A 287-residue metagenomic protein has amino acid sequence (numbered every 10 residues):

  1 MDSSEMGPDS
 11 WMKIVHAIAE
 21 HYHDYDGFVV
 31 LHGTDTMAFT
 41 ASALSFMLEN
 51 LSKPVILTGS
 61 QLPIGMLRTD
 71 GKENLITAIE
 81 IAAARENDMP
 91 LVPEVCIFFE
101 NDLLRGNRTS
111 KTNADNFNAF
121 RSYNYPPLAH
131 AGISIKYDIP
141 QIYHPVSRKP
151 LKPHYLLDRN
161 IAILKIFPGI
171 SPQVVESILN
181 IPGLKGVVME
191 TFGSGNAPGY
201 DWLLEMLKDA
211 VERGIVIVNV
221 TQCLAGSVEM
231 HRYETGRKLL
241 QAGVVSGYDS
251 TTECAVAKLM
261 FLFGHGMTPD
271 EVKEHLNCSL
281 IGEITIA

Functional and structural regions predicted by a protein language model:
M1-A19, E205: ATP/NTP phosphate-donor binding region
H23-G27, N50-P54, P90-E94, E100 (+3 more regions): Short coil/turn connectors at secondary-structure junctions
V30-H32, I56-G59, P93-E100, K165 (+2 more regions): Short beta-strand segments
V30-K53, G199-M206: Short Gly/Thr/Asp-enriched flexible loops that form oxyanion-binding sites at enzyme active sites
H32-A38, L103, G193-N196, A225: Gly/Ser/Thr-rich loops at beta-strand to alpha-helix junctions that form or flank small-molecule/cofactor-binding
L57-G132: Internal gly/pro-rich beta-alpha loop/helix module that stabilizes soluble enzyme cofactors or their anionic handles
R105-M189, S194, G199-Y200, S279-A287: Accessory alpha-helical/coil subdomains and C-terminal extensions that flank or cap enzyme catalytic cores
T191-A287: C-terminal non-catalytic interaction/assembly regions of soluble proteins
